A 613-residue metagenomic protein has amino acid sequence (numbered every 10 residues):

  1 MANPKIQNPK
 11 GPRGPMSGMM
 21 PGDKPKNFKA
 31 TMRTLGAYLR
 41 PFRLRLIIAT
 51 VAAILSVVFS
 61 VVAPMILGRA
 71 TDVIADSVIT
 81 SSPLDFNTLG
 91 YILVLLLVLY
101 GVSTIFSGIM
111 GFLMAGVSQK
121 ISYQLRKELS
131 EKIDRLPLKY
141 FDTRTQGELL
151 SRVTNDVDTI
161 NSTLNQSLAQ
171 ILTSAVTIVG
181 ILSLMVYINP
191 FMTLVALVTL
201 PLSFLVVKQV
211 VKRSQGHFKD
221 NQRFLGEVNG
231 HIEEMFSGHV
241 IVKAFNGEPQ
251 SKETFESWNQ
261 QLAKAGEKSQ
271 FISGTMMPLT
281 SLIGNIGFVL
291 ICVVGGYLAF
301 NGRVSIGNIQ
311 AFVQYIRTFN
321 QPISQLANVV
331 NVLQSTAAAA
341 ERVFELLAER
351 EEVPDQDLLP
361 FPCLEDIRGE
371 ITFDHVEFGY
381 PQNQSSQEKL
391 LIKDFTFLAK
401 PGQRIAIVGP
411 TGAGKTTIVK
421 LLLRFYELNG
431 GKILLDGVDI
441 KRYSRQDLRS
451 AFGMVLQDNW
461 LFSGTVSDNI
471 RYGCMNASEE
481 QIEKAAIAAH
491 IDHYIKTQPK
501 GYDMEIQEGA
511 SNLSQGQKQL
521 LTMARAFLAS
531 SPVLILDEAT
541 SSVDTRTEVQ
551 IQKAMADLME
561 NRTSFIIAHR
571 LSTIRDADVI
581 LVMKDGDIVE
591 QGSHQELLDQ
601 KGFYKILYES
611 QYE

Functional and structural regions predicted by a protein language model:
N3, L46-F106, Y187-F191, G302-I306: Transmembrane helix-loop-helix hairpins at lipid-water interfaces of multipass membrane proteins, especially the type-1
P21-D23, A30-T31, L39, T71 (+5 more regions): Juxtamembrane loop-to-helix connectors within ABC transporter transmembrane domains
R45-V58, L99, Q166-D220, I291-V304 (+1 more regions): Transmembrane helices of ABC transporter permease
T71, L129, I133, V242 (+2 more regions): Helix-loop junctions and hydrophobic alpha-helical segments within the transmembrane domains of large membrane
L95-S103, S107, L200-V207, S273-G287 (+2 more regions): Hydrophobic alpha-helical segments in the permease module
A115, F224, G247, F271 (+2 more regions): Cytosolic ends of transmembrane helices, especially the final helix of ABC transmembrane type-1 domains
L138-K139, V157-L164, L168, L172 (+8 more regions): An intracellular "coupling" helix at the cytosolic face of ABC transporter transmembrane type-1 domains
P362-E613: ABC-type nucleotide-binding domain
